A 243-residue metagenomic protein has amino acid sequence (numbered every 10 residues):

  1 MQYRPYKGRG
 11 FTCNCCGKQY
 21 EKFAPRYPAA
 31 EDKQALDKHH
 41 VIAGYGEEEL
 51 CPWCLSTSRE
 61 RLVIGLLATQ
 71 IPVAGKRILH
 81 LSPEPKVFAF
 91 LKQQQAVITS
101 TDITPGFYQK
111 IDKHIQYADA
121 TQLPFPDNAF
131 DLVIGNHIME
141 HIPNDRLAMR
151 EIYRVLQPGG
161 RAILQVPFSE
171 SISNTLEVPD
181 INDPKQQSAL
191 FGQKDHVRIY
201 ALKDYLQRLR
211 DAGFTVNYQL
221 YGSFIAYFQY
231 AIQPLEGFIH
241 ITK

Functional and structural regions predicted by a protein language model:
M1-Q122, L220, F224-T242: Conserved N-terminal segment of class I S-adenosyl-L-methionine
Y3-F11, C15-K18, P143-I152, Q157-K243: S-adenosyl-L-methionine-dependent methyltransferase catalytic module, highlighting the catalytic core
H39, N136, Q193: Conserved short-loop catalytic and cofactor-binding motifs
I103-T104, I138, P167-S169: Histidine- and/or cysteine-centered catalytic micro-motif in compact active-site loops
F107, P124-D127, I142-P143: Activation segment
A120-V133: A short acidic, Gly/Pro-enriched loop at the edge of an enzyme's catalytic core that lines a small-molecule cofactor
D131-P143: A short SAM/SAH-binding and catalytic strip from SAM-dependent methyltransferases
